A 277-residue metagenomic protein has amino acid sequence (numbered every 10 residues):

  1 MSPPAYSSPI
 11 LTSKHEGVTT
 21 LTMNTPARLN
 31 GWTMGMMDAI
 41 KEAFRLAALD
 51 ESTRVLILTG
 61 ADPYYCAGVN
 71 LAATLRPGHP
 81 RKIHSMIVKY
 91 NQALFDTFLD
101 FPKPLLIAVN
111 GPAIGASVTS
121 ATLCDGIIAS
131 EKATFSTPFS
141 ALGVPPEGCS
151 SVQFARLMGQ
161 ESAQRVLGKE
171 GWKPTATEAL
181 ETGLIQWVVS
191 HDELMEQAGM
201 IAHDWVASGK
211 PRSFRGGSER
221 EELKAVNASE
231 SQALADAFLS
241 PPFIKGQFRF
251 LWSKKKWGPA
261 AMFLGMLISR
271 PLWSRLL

Functional and structural regions predicted by a protein language model:
M1-A61, S274-R275: Conserved CoA-thioester-binding segment of acyl-CoA-metabolizing enzymes
M1-E16, E170-A176, D192, E196 (+1 more regions): C-terminal alpha-helix plus adjacent terminal tail
I10, D96-G209: Crotonase-fold acyl-CoA enzyme core
L21, L58, N70, S120-T122 (+3 more regions): Hydrophobic/aromatic residues within transmembrane alpha-helices of multi-pass small-molecule transporters
G35-A39, Y90, T97, Q197 (+1 more regions): Charged catalytic carboxylate motif
A43-A47, F98, W205, A237: Hydrophobic helix-cap positions at the C-terminus of alpha-helices in RecA-like/P-loop ATPase nucleotide-binding cores
S52, T59-D96, A113, A141-G143: Glycine- (often His-adjacent) and acidic-residue-rich active-site loop that binds/positions the CoA thioester
Y90-L94, S150-Q153, S162, E230-A233 (+1 more regions): Hydrophobic alpha-helical segments typical of transmembrane helices and their membrane-interface/capping positions
